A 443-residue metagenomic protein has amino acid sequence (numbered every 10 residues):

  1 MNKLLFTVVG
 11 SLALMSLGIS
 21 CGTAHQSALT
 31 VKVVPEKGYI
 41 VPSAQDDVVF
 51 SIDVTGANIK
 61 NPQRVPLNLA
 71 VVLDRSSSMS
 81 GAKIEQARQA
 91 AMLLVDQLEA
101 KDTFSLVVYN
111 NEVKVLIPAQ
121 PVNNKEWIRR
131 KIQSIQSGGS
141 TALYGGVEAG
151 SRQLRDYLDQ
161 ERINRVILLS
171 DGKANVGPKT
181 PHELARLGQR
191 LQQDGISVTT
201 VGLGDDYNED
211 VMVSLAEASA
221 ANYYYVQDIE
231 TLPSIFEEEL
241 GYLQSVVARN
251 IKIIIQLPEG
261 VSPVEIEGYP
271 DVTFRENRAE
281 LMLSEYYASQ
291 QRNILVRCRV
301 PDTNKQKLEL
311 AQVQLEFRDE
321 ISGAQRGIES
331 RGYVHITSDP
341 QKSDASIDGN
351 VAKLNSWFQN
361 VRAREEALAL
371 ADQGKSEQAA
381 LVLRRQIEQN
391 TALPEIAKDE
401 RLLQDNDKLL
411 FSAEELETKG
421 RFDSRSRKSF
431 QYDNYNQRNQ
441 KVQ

Functional and structural regions predicted by a protein language model:
M1-V9: Bacterial N-terminal signal peptides that target proteins for export
L12-A28: Bacterial Sec-dependent signal peptides at the C-terminal "C-region" and cleavage site
H25-K252, V300-K305, E388-I396: Exposed acidic/Ser/Thr-rich ligand/metal-binding surfaces
K32-E36, T55, Q256-P258, E267-Y269 (+3 more regions): A structural detector for beta-sheet-dominated domains
K114-I117, P258-I266, E320-A324: Short aromatic-acidic-glycine turn motif
K252, Q256-E276: A surface/secretory-pathway sequence property marking extracellular, secreted, or lumenal proteins enriched
E267-Q291: Extracellular adhesion/glycan-binding regions together with long Ser/Thr- and acidic-residue-rich low-complexity tracts
R292, C298-Q443: Long, acidic serine/threonine- and proline-rich intrinsically disordered regions
